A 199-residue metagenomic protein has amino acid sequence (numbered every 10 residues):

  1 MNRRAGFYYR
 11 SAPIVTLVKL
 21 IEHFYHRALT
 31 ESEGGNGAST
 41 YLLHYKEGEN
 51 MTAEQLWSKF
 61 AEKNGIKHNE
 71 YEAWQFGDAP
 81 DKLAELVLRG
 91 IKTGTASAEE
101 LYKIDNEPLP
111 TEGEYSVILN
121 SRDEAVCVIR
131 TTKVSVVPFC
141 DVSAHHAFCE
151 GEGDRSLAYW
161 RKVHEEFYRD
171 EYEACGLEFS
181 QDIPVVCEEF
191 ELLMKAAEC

Functional and structural regions predicted by a protein language model:
R4, S11-I14, E33, S39: N-terminal amphipathic/hydrophobic targeting modules at extreme N-termini, encompassing cleavable Sec/SRP-type signal
A5-G6, Q55: Generic extreme N-terminus detector
Y9, P13-T16, E22, H26: Generic detector of N-terminal low-structure segments
I21-N50: Short, Lys/Arg-enriched N-terminal segments with co-localized hydrophobic residues within the first ~10-30 amino acids
S39, E47-V128, V137-C199: Mixed-charge, low-complexity intrinsically disordered regions
